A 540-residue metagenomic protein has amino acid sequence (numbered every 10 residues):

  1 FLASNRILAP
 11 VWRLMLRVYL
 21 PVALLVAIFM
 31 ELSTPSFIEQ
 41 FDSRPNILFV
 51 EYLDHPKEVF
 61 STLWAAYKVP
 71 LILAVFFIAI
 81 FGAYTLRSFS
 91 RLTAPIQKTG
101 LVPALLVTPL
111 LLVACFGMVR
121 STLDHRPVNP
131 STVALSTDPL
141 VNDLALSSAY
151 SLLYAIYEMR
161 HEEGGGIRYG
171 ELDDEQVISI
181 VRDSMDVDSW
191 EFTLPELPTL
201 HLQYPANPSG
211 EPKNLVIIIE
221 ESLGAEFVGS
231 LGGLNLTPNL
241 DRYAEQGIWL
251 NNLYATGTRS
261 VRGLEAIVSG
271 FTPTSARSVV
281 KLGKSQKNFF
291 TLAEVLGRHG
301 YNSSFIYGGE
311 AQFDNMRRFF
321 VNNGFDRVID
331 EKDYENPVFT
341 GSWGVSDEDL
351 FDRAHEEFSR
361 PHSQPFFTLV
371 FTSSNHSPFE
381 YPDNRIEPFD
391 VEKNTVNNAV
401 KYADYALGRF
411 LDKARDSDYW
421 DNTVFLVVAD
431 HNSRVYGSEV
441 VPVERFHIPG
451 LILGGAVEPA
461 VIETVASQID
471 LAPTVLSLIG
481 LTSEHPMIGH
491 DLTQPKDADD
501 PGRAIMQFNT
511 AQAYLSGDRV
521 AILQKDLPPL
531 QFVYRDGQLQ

Functional and structural regions predicted by a protein language model:
F1-G166: Transmembrane and membrane-interface helices of multi-pass, inner-membrane envelope-modifying transferases
P10-L14, G164-Q176, V280-K284, G489-H490: Short alpha-helical "patches" and their helix-cap loops
V11, L48, E58, S148-S151 (+5 more regions): Exposed alpha-helical structural elements
D42, S61, Y67, S121 (+6 more regions): Glycine-centered secondary-structure boundary/capping sites
D54-H55, S147, I167, L172 (+4 more regions): Short coil/turn linker and secondary-structure boundary residues
T62, A134, A155, I180 (+4 more regions): Residues that form generic nucleotide/phosphate-binding pockets
D138, A145, Y150, Y154-L200 (+1 more regions): The feature marks either
D186-Q540: Solvent-exposed soluble domains appended to multi-pass membrane proteins
